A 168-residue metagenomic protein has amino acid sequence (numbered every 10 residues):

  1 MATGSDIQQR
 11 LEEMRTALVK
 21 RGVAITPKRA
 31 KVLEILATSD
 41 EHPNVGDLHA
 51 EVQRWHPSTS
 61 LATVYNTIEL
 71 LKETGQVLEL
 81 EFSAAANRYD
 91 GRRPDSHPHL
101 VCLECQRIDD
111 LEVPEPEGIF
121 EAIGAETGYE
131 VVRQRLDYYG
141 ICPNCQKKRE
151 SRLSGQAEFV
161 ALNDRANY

Functional and structural regions predicted by a protein language model:
Q9-G22: Short, Lys/Arg-enriched N-terminal segment that forms or immediately precedes the first helix of a structured domain
I25-P27, T38-N44: Short capping segments at the starts of secondary-structure elements
A30-I35: Pre-recognition alpha-helix immediately N-terminal to the DNA-recognition helix within helix-turn-helix or winged-helix
D47-Q53: A short acidic, leucine-rich amphipathic alpha-helix
S60-L61: Short coil turns linking two alpha-helices in DNA-binding domains
V64-T74: Basic amphipathic alpha-helical segments that dock to polyanions
E73-F159, N163-Y168: Non-DNA-binding regulatory cores of transcription-related proteins, predominantly C-terminal effector-binding
